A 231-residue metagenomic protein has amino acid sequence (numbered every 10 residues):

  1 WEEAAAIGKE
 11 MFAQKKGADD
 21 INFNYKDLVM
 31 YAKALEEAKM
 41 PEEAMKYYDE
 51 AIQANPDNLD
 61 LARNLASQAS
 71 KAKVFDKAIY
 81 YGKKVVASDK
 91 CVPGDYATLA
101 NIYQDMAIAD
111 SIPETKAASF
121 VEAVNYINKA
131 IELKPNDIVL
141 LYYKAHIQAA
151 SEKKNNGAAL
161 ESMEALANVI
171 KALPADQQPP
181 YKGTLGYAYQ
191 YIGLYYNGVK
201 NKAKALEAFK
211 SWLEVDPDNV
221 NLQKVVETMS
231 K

Functional and structural regions predicted by a protein language model:
W1-V199, K204-A208, E214, N221-K231: Alpha-solenoid helical repeat scaffolds
